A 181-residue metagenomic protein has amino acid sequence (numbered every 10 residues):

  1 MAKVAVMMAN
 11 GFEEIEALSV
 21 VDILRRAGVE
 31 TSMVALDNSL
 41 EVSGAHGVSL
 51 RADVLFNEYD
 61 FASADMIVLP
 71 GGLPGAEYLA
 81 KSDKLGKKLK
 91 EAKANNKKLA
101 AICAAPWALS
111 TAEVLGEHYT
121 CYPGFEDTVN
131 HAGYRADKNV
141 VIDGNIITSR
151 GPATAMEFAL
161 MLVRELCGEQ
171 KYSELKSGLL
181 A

Functional and structural regions predicted by a protein language model:
K3-M8, F12, I23-L36, D53-A181: Active-site-adjacent pocket-lining segments in enzyme domains
F12-E16, E41: Short N-terminal binding/cap micro-motifs at the start of the first secondary-structure element
L18, A35-N38: Short glycine/proline-centered loop/turn elements that form peptide/ligand docking sites
E41-D53: A cross-family phosphate/adenosyl-ligand binding-site feature
